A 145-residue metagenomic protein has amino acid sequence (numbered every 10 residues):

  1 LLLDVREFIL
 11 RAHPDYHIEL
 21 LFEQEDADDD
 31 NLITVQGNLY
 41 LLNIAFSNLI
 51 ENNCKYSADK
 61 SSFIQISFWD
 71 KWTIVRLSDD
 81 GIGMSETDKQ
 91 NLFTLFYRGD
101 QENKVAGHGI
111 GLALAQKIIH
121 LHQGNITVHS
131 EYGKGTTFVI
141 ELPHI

Functional and structural regions predicted by a protein language model:
D30-G37: Conserved micro-motifs of the catalytic ATP-binding
N53-C54: Short helix-loop "hinge" at the ATP-lid/N-box region of the Bergerat-fold HATPase_c
S61-W72: Short beta-strand/loop element within the Bergerat-fold HATPase_c
D79: Acidic ATP/Mg2+-coordinating residue in the GHKL
M84-F96: Short conserved segment of the HATPase_c
